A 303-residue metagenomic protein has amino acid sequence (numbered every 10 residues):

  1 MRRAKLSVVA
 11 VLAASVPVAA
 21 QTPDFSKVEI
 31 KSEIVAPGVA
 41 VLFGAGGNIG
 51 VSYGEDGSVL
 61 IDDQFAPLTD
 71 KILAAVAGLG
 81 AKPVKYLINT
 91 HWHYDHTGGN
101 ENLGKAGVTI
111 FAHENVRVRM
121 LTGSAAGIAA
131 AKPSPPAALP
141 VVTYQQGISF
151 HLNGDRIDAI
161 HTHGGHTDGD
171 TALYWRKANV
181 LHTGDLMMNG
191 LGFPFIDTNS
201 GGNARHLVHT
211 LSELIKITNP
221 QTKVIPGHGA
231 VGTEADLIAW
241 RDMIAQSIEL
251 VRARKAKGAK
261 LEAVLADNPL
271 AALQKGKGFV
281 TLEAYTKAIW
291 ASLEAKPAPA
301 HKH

Functional and structural regions predicted by a protein language model:
M1-V9: Bacterial N-terminal signal peptides that target proteins for export
S15-P17: N-terminal signal peptide c-region/cleavage motif recognized by signal peptidases
A19-Q21, I215-K223, A230-H303: Accessory terminal helices/loops
E29, I34, V116-T162, T167-D168 (+3 more regions): Metallo-beta-lactamase
I30-V76, L173-W175, N179-T183: Conserved beta-strand hairpin/beta-sheet module of binuclear metal-dependent hydrolase folds, prominently
S32, E55-V59, P67-F111: Active-site metal-binding motif and surrounding structural segment of the metallo-beta-lactamase
G38, S52, D62, V76 (+10 more regions): Divalent metal-coordination and catalytic microenvironments
G57-S58, F65-P67, S149, R156-Q246 (+1 more regions): Metallo-beta-lactamase
